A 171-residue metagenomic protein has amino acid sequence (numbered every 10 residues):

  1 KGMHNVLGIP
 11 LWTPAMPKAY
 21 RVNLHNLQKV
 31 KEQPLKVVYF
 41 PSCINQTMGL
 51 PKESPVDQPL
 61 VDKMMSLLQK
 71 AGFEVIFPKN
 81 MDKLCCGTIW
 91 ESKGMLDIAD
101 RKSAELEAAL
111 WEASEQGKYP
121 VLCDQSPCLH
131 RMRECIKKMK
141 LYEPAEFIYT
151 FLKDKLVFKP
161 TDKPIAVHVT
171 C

Functional and structural regions predicted by a protein language model:
K1-C171: Iron-sulfur cluster-binding electron-transfer modules in prokaryotic oxidoreductases
